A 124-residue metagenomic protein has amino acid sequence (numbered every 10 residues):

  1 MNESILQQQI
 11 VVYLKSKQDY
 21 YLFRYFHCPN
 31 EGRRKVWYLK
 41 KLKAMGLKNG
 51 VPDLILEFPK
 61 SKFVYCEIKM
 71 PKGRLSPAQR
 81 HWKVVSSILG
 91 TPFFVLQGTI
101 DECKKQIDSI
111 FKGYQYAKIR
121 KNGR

Functional and structural regions predicted by a protein language model:
M1-R124: Catalytic phosphate/metal-binding cores of nucleic-acid and nucleotide-processing enzymes, i.e., regions that mediate
